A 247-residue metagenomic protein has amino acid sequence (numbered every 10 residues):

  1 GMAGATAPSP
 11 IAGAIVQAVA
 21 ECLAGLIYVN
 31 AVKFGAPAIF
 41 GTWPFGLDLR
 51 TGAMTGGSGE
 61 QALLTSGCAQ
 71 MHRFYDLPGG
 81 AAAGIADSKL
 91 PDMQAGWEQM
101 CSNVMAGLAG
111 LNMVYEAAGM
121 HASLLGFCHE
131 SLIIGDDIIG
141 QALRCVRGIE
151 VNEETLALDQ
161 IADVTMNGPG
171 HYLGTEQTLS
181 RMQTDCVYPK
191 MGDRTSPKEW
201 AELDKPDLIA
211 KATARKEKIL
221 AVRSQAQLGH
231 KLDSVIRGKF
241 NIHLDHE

Functional and structural regions predicted by a protein language model:
G1-I138: Glycine-rich anion/phosphate-binding loop at the beta-strand->alpha-helix junction
E130-E247: Catalytic-core signal marking the mid-to-C-terminal active-site face
